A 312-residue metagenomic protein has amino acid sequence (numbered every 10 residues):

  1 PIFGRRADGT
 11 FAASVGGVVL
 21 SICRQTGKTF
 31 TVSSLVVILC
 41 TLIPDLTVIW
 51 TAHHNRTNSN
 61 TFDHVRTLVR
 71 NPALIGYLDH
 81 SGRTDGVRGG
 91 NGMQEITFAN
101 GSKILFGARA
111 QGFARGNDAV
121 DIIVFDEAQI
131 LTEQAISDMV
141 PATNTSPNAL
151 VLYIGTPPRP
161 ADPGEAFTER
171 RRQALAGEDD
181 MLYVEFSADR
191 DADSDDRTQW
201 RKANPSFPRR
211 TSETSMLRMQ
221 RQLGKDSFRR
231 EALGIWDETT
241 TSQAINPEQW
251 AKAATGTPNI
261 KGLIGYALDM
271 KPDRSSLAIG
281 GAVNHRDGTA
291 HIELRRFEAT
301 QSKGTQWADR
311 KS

Functional and structural regions predicted by a protein language model:
P1-G16, R66-V69, A73, V184-A192 (+4 more regions): N-terminal accessory segments
G9-L35: Walker A/P-loop
T26, A114, I130-T132, P160-A161 (+1 more regions): Catalytic P-loop NTPase motifs of RecA-like helicase/translocase cores
L46-A110, V184: Conserved nucleotide-state-sensing and coupling region of NTP-binding domains
V69, G76-D79, I122, I130-R210 (+1 more regions): ASCE P-loop NTPase helicase motor core
G90-A142: Conserved RecA-like ASCE ATPase "motif II neighborhood" in helicase/translocase motors
F98-N100, A254-T255, S275, G280-K311: Nucleic-acid-processing active sites and adjacent nucleic-acid-binding tracks, predominantly divalent metal-dependent
F186-L268: ATPase catalytic-site recognition across NTP-hydrolyzing enzymes
